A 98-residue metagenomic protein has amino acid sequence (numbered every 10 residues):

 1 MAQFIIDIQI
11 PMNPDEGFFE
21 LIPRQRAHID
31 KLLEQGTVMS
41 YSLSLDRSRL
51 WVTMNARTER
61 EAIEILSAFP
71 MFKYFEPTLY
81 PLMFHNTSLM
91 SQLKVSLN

Functional and structural regions predicted by a protein language model:
M1-N98: Conserved, structured core segments of small domains
